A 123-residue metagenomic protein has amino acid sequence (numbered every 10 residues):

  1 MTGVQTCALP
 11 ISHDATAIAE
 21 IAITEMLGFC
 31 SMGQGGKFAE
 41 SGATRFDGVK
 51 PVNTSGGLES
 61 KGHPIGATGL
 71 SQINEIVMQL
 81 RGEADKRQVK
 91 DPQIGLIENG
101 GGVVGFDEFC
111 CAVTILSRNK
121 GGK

Functional and structural regions predicted by a protein language model:
V4-K123: Claisen-condensing/thiolase-fold acyl-transfer catalytic domains that form or cleave C-C bonds in fatty acid
